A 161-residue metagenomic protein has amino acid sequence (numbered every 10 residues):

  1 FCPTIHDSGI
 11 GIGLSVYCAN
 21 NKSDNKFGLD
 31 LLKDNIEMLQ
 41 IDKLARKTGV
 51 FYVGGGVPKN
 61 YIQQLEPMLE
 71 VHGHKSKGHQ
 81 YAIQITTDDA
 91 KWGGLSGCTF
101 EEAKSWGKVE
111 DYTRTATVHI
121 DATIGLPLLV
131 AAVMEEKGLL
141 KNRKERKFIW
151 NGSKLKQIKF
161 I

Functional and structural regions predicted by a protein language model:
F1-I5, S23-L95: Glycine-rich anion-binding loop/nest that anchors nucleotide
F1-N35, D42, R143-F160: Small-residue-enriched flexible segments
C2, I10-V16, N20-F27, V53 (+4 more regions): Non-transmembrane, interaction-prone segments in cytosolic or luminal domains
L14-V16, L65, G97-C98: Surface-exposed beta-strand edges and their flanking turn/coil or helix-capping segments
K47, V57, V71-I161: C-terminal functional extensions of proteins
